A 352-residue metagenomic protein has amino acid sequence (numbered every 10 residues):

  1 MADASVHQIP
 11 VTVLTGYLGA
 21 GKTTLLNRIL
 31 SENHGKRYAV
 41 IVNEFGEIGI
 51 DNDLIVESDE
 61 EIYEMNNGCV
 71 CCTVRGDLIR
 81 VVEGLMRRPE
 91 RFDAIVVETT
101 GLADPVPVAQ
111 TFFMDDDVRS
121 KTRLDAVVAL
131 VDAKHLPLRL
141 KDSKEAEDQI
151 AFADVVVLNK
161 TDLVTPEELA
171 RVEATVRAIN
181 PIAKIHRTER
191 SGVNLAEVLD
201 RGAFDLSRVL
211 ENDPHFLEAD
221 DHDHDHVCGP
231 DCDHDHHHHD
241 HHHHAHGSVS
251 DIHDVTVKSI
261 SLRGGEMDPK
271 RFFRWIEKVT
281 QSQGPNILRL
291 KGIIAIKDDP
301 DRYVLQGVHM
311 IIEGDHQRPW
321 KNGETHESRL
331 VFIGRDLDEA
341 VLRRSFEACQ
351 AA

Functional and structural regions predicted by a protein language model:
A2-D3, V155, V164-K321, T325-S328 (+1 more regions): C-terminal accessory "lid"/substrate-recognition subdomains
A2-L140: Nucleotide-state-sensitive switch-loop elements of NTP-binding domains
N33, E90, I150-A151, G323-H326: Flexible, charged surface loops at secondary-structure boundaries
I41, A129-D132, V157-K160, S261-R263 (+1 more regions): Conserved beta-strand segments of the P-loop GTPase G domain that flank and frequently precede/overlap
V56-D59, A146, G202-L206: Short, hinge-like loop/turn segments at secondary-structure boundaries
R87-E197, E211: Phosphate/Mg2+-binding loops and adjacent switch elements in nucleotide/diphosphate-handling enzyme cores
